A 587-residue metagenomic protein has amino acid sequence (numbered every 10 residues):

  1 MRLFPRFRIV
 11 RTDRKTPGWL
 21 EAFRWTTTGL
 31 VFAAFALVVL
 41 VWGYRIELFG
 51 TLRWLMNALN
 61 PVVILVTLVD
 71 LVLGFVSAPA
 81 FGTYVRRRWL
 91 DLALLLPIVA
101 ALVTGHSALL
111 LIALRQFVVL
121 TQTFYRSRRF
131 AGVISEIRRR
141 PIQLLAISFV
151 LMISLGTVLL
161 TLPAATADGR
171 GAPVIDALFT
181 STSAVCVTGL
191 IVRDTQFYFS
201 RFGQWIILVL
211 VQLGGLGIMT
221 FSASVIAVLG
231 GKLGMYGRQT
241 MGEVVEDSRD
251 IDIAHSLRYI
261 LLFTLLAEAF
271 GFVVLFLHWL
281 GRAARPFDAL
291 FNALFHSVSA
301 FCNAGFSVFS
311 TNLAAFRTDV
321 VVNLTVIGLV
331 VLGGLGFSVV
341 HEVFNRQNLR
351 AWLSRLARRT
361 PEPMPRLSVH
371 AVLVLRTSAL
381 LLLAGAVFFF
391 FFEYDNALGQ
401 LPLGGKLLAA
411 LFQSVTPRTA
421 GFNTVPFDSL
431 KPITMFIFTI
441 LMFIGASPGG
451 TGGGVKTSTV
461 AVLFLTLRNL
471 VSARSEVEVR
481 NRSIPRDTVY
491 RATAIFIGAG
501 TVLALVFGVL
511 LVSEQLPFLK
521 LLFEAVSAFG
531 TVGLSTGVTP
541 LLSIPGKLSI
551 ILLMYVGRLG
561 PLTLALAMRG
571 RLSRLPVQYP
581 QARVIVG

Functional and structural regions predicted by a protein language model:
M1-G587: Membrane-proximal intracellular helices of multi-pass ion channels
